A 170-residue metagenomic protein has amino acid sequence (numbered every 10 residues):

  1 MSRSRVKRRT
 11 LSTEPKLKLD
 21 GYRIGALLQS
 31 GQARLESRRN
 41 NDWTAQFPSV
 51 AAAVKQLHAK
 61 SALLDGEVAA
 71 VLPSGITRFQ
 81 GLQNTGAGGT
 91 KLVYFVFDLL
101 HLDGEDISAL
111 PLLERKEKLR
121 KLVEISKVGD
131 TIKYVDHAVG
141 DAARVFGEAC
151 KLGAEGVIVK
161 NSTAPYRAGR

Functional and structural regions predicted by a protein language model:
M1-R170: Catalytic cores of nucleic-acid ligases and guanylyltransferases
